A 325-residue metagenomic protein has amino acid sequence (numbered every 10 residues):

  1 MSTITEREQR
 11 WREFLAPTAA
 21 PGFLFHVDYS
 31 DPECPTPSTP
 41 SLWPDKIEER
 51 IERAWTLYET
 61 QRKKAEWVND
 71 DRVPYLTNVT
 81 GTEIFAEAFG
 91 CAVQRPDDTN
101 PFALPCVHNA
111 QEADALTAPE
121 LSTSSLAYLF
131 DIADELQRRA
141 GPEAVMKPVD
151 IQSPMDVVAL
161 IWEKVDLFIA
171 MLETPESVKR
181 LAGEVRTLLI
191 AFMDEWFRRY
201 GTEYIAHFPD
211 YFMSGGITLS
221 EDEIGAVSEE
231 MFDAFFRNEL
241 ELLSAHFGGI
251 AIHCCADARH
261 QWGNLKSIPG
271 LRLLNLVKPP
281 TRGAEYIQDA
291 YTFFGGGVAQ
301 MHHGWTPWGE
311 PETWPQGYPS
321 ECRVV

Functional and structural regions predicted by a protein language model:
M1-P44, L57, Q61-K64, R72-N78 (+1 more regions): Active-site loop segments of alpha/beta catalytic cores
Y29-P32, D71-R72, D98-P101, A110: Short linear motifs in intrinsically disordered/low-complexity regions
D45-A54: Short, structured active-site "lid" loops
K63-Q94: N-terminal accessory alpha/beta regions
E83-A103, P154-D166: Aromatic- and acidic-residue-enriched segments that line the glycan-binding/catalytic groove of carbohydrate-active
A92-Q111, F212-A226: Aromatic- and acidic-residue-enriched carbohydrate-binding clefts of CAZyme catalytic domains
D97-I132: A gly/proline- and charged-residue-enriched helix-loop-helix capping module
